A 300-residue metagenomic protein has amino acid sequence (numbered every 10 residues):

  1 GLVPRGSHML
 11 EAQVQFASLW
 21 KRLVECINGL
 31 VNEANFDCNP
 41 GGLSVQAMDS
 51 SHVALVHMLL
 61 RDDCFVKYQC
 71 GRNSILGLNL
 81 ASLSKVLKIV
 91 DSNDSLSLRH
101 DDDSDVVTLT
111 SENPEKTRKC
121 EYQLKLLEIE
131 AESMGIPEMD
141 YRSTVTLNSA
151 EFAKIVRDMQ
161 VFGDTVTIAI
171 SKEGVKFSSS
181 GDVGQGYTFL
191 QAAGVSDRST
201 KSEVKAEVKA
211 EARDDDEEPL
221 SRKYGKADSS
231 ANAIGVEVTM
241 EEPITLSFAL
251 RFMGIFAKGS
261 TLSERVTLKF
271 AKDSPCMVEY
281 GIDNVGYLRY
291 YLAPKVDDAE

Functional and structural regions predicted by a protein language model:
G1-N28, E33-V161, T167-E300: DNA polymerase sliding clamps and clamp-related checkpoint/processivity subunits
